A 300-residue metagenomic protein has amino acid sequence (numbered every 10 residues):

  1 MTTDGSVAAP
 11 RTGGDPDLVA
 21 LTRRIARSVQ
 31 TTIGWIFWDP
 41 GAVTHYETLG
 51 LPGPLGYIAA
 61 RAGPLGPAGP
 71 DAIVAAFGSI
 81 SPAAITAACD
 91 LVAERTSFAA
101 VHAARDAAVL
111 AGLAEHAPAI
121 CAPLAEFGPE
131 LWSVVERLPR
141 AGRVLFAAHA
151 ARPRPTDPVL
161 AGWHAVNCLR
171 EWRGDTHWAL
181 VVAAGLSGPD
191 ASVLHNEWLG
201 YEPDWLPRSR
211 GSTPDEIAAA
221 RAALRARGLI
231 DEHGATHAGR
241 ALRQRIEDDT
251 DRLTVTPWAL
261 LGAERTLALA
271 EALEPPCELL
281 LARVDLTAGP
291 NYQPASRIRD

Functional and structural regions predicted by a protein language model:
M1-A218, A288-D300: Phosphate/adenylate-binding glycine loop and adjacent helical scaffold
R210-T287, P294: Accessory, usually C-terminal, subdomains that scaffold auxiliary metal cofactors
